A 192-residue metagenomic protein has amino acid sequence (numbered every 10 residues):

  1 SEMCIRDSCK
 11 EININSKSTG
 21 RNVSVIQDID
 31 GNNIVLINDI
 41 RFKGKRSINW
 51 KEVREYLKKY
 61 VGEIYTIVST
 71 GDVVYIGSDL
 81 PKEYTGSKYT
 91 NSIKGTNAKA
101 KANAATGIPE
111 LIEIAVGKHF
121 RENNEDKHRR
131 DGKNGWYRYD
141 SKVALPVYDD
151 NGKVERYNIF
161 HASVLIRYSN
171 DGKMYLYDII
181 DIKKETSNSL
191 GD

Functional and structural regions predicted by a protein language model:
S1-I5: Short, small-residue-biased leader/transition segments that mark boundaries at the very start of proteins
R6-D192: Ribonuclease/tRNase effector modules and their secretory precursors
